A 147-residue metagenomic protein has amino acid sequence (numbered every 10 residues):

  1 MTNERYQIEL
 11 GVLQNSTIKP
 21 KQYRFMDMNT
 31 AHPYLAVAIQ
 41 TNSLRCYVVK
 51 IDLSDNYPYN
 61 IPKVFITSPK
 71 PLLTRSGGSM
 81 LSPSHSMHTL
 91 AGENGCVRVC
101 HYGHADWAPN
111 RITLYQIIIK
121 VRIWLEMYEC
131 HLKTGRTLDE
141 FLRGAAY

Functional and structural regions predicted by a protein language model:
M1-K50, N56-Y147: UBC/E2-like fold recognition across ubiquitin and ubiquitin-like conjugation systems, capturing catalytically active
